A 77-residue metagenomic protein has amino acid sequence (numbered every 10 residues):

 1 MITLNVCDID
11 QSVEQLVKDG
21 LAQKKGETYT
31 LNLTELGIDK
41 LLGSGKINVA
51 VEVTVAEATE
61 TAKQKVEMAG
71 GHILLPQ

Functional and structural regions predicted by a protein language model:
M1-Q77: Extended polybasic, low-complexity segments that bind anionic RNA or targeting/receptor surfaces
